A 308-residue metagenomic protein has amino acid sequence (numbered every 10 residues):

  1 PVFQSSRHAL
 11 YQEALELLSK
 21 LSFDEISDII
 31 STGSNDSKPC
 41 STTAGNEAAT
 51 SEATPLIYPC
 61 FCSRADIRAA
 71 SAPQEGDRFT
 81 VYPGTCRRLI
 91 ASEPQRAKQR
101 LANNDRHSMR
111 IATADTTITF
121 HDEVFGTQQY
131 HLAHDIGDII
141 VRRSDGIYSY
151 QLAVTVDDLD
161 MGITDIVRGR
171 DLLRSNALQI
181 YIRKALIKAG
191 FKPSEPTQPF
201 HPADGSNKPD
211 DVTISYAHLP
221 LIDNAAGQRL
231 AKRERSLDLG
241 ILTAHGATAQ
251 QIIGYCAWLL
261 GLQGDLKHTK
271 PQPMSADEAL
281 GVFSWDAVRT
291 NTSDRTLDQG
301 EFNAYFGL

Functional and structural regions predicted by a protein language model:
P1-G33, C40-D66, Y216, Y255-G281: Conserved alpha/beta enzyme-core scaffolds, especially Rossmann-like or related mixed alpha/beta domains that build
H8, R64, F79, P83 (+4 more regions): Alpha-helix initiation and N-capping motif
A9, E13, R106, R174-A177 (+2 more regions): Generic recognition of short, well-ordered alpha-helical interface segments
L18-E25, Q74, R183-L186, G246 (+2 more regions): Alpha-helix boundary/capping residues
D24, A53-Y58, G76-T80, S92 (+3 more regions): A general structural signal for well-ordered secondary-structure junctions
G33, C40, A49-T54, R64-A231 (+2 more regions): Active-site cores that bind ATP or allylic diphosphates and position pyrophosphate for catalysis
C62, P83, T292-T296: Short coil/turn segments at secondary-structure boundaries
A226-L308: Conserved catalytic-core subdomain
